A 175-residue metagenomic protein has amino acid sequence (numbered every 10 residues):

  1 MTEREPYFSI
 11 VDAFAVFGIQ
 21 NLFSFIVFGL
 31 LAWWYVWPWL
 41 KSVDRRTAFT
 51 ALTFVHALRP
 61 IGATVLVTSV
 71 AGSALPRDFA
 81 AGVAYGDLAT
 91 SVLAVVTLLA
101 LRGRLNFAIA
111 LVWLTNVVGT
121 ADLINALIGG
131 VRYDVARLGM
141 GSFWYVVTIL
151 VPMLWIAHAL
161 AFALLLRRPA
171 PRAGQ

Functional and structural regions predicted by a protein language model:
T2-F28: Hydrophobic transmembrane alpha-helical segments in integral membrane proteins
T2-F8, P38, V65-A74, I128-R137: Juxtamembrane "helix-exit" motif on the non-cytosolic side of transmembrane helices
F14-F17, A74-Y85, L111, A136-T148: Non-cytosolic membrane-interface motifs at loop->transmembrane helix junctions
I19-D78: A glycine-rich, hydrophobic loop/mini-helix early in the fold
L22-W34, A89-L98, I149-L164: Hydrophobic cores of alpha-helical transmembrane segments in multi-pass inner/ER membrane proteins, independent
W37-F49, R102-A110, A170-R172: Membrane-interface helix-boundary motifs at transmembrane edges
G62-V112: Membrane-proximal helix-loop-helix units in multi-pass membrane proteins
G86, T90-A94, L111-V131, V151-L154: Hydrophobic alpha-helical membrane segments
